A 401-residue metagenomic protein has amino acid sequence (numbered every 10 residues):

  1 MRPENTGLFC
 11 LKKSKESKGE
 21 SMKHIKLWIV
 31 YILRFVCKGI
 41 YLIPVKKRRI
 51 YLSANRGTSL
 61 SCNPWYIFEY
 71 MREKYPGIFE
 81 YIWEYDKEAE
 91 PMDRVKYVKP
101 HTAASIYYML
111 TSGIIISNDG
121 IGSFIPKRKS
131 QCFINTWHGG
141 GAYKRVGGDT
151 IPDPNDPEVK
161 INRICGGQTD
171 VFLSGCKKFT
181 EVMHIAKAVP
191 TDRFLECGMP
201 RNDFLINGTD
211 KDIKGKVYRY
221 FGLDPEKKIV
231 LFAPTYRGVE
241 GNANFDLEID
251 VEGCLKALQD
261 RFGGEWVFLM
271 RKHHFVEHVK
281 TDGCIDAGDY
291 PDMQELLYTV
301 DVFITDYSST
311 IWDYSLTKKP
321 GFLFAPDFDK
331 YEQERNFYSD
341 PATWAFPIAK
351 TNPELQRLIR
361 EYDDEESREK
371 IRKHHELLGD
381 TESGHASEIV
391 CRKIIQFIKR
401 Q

Functional and structural regions predicted by a protein language model:
C10-G57, C62, R392: Membrane-proximal basic amphipathic "stem/tether" segments
M22-H24, D210, N352-Q401: C-terminal amphipathic helix plus adjacent low-complexity, charged tail appended to glycosyltransferase catalytic
K47-R48, Q131, K227-V230: Nucleotide donor/acceptor-binding cores
I50-G208: Active-site and donor-binding regions of nucleotide-sugar-utilizing enzymes
S59-Y70, Y75, P200-K280, E382 (+1 more regions): Conserved catalytic-core segment of nucleotide-activated headgroup transferases in glycan assembly
I115-W137, G141-K144, D289-E334: A donor-sugar binding/catalytic signature common to diverse glycosyltransferases and related nucleotide-sugar
G283-D289: Active-site donor-binding acidic/aromatic loop of nucleotide-activated sugar and phosphosugar transferases involved
S309-G379: Catalytic binding pocket for nucleotide-activated donors in carbohydrate/polymer assembly enzymes
